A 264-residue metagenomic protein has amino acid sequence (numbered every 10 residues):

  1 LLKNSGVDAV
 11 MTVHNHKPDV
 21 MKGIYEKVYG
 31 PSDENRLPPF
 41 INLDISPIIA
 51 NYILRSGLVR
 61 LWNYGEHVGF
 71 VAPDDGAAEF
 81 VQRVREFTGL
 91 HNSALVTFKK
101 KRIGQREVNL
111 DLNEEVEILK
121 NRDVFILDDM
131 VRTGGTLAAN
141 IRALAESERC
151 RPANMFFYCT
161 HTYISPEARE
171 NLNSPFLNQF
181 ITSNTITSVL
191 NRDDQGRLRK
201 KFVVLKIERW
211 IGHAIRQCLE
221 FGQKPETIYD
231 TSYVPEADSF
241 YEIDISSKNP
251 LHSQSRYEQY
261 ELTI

Functional and structural regions predicted by a protein language model:
L1-I264: PRPP-associated nucleotide enzymes
